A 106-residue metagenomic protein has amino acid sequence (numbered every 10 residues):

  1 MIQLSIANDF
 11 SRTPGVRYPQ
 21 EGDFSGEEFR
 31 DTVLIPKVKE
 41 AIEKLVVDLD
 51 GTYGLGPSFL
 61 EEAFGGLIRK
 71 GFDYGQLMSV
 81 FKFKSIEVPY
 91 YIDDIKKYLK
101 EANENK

Functional and structural regions predicted by a protein language model:
M1-Q3: Extreme N-terminal starter segment of soluble prokaryotic enzymes
I6-D31, I35-E43, V47-I92, K96: Amphipathic alpha-helical interaction surfaces in cytosolic regulatory modules
K96-K106: The feature marks long, low-complexity, polar/acidic/proline-rich intrinsically disordered regions embedded in large
